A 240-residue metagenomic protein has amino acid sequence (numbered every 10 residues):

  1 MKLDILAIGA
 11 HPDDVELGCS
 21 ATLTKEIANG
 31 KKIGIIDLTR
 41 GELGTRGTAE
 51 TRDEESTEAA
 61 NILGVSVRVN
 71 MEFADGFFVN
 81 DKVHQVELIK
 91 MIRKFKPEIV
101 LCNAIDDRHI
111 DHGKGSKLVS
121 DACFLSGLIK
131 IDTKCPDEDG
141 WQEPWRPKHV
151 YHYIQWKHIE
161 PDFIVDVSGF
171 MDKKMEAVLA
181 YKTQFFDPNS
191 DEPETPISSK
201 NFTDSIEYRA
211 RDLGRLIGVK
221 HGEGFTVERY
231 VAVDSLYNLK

Functional and structural regions predicted by a protein language model:
M1-F95, T226, L236-N238: Active-site rim/loop-helix segments in enzyme catalytic domains that contact anionic ligands
K2-L6, K82-K240: Metal-dependent de-N-acetylase/amidase catalytic core
